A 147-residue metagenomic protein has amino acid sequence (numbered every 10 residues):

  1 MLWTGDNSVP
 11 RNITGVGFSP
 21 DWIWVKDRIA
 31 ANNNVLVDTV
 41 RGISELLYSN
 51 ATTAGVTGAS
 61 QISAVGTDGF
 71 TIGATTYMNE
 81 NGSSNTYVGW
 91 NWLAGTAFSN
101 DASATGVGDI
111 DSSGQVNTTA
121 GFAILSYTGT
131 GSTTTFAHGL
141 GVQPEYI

Functional and structural regions predicted by a protein language model:
M1-Y146: Surface-exposed molecular-recognition determinants
